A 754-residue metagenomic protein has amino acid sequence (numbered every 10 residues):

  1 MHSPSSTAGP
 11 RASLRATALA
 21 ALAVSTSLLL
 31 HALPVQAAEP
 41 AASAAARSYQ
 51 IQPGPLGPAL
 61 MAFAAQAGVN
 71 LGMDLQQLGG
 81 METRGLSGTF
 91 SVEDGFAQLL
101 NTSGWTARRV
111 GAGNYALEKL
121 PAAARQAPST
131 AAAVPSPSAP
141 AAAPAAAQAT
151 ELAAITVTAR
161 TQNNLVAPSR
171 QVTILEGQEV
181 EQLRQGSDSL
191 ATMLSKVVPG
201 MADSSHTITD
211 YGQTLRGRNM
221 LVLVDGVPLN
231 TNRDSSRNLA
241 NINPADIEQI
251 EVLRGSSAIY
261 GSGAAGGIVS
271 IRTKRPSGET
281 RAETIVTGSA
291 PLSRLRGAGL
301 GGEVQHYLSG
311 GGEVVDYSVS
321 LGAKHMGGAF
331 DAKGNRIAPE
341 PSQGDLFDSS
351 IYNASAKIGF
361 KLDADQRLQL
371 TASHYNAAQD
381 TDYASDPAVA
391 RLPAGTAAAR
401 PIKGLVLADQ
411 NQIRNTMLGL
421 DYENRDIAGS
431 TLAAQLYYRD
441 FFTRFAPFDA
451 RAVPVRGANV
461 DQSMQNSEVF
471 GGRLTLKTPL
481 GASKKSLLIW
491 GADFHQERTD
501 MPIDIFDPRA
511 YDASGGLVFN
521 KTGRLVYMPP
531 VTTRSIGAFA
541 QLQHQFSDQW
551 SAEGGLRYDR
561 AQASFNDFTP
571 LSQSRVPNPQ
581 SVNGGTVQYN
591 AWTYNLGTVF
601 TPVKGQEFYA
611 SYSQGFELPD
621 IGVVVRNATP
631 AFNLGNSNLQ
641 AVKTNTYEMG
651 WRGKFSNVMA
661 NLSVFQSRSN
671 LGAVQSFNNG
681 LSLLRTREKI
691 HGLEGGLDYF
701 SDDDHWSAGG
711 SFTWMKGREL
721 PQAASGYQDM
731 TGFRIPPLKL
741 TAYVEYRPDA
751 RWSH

Functional and structural regions predicted by a protein language model:
L60-A62, Q66, L120-L183: Short, acidic, small-residue-rich periplasmic hinge/interaction motif at the N-terminus of Gram-negative outer-membrane
E118, N164, A191-P228, E248: Extracytoplasmic beta-strand/coil segments of soluble accessory domains associated with Gram-negative outer-membrane
G212, V227-R254, H306: Short acidic/polar hinge/loop motifs at secondary-structure boundaries that mediate gating or recognition
I242-I285: A beta-strand signature from Gram-negative outer-membrane beta-barrel systems, especially the internal plug domain
I285, K477, Q545-D548, A552 (+4 more regions): Gram-negative outer-membrane beta-barrel transporters
R296-G327, D331-D382, R414-R425, A482-S483 (+3 more regions): Transmembrane beta-barrel wall of Gram-negative outer-membrane proteins
Q305, D421-E423, T431-D449, V599-T601 (+6 more regions): Membrane-embedded beta-barrel scaffold of Gram-negative outer-membrane proteins
K361-Y375, Q412-S572, V599-T601, A660-V664 (+2 more regions): Face-selective signature of the C-terminal outer-membrane beta-barrel domain
